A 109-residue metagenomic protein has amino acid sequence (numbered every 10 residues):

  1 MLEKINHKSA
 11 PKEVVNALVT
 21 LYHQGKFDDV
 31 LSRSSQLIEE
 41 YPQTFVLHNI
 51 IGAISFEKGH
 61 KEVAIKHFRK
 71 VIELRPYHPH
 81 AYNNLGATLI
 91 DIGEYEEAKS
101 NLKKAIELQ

Functional and structural regions predicted by a protein language model:
M1-E13, E39: TPR-adjacent "capping" and linker segments in tetratricopeptide-repeat scaffold/adaptor proteins
V19, V46-E57, H80-D91: Conserved alpha-helical positions within TPR/SEL1-like repeat arrays
Y22-L31: Helix-turn-helix repeat elements of alpha-solenoid scaffolds
I38-E39, K70-E73, I106-E107: Conserved structural position within tetratricopeptide repeats
